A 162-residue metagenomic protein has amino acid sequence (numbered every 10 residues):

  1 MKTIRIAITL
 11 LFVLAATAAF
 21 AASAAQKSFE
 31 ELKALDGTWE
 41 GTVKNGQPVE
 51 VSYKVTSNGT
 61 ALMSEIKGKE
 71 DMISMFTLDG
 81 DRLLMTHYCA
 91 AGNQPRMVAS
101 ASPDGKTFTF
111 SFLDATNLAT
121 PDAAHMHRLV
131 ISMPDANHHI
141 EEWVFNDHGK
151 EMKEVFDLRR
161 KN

Functional and structural regions predicted by a protein language model:
M1-I8: Bacterial N-terminal signal peptides that target proteins for export
T9-V13, E31-A34: Acidic/proline-rich low-complexity IDRs
F12-F20: Hydrophobic h-region of N-terminal signal peptides that target proteins for export in Gram-negative bacteria
A21-N162: Hydrophobic small-molecule pocket/channel-lining residues, especially in calycin-type beta-barrels
